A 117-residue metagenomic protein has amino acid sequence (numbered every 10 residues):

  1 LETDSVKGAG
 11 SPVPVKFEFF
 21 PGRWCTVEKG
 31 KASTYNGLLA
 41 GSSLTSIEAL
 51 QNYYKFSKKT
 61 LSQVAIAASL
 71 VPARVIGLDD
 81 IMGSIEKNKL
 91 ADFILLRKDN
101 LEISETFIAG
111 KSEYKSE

Functional and structural regions predicted by a protein language model:
L1-K89, F93-L96: His/Asp/Glu-enriched, well-ordered alpha-helical/loop segment that forms or immediately abuts the divalent-metal
N100-T106: Short, Lys/Arg- and Gly-enriched loop/turn segments at beta-strand edges
E102, Y114-K115: Mg2+-dependent phosphoryl-transfer enzymes with acidic/Ser/Thr/Gly-rich catalytic loops
